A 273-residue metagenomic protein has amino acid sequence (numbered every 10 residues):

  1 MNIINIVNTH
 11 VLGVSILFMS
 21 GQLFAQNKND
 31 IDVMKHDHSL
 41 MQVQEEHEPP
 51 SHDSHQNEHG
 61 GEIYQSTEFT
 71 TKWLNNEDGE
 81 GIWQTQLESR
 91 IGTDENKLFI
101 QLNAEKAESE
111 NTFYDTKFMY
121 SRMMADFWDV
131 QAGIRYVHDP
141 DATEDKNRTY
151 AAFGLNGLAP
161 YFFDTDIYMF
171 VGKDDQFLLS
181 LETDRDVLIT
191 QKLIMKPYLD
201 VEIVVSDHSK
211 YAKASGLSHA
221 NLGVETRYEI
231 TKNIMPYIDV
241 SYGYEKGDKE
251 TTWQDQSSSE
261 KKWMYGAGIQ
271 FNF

Functional and structural regions predicted by a protein language model:
Q26-S109: Outer-membrane beta-barrel initiation region
I63-Q65, G81-T85, T112-Y114, D145-A151 (+3 more regions): Residues that define the transmembrane beta-barrel architecture of outer-membrane proteins
F69-W73, I100-A104, A132-Y136, I167-V171 (+2 more regions): Transmembrane beta-barrel strands of outer-membrane/channel proteins
L87, F118, F153, L181-T183 (+2 more regions): Membrane-embedded beta-strands of outer-membrane beta-barrel proteins, especially the hydrophobic/small aromatic
I91-T93, Y120-R122, G157, V171 (+4 more regions): Residue-level signature of outer-membrane beta-barrel architecture
D94-I100, D126-V130, Y161-T165, T190-M195 (+1 more regions): Repeated loop/turn-to-beta-strand initiation elements of outer-membrane beta-barrel proteins
K146-H208: Detector for outer-membrane/organellar transmembrane beta-barrel domains, recognizing the amphipathic beta-strand
Y228-E229, S259-F273: Outer-membrane beta-barrel "beta-signal"
